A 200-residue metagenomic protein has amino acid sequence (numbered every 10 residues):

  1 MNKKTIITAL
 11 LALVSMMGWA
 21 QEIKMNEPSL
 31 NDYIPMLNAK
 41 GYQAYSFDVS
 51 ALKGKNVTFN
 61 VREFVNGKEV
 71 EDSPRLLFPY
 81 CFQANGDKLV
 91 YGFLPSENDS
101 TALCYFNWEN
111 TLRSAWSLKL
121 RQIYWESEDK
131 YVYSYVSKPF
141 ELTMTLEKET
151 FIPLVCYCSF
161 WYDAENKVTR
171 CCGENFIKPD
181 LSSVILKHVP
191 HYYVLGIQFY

Functional and structural regions predicted by a protein language model:
M1-M25: Bacterial Sec-dependent N-terminal signal peptides
I7, N31-D32, Y45-S46, L77 (+2 more regions): Short secondary-structure boundary micro-motifs
E22-M36: Short N-terminal segments immediately surrounding and downstream of signal-peptide cleavage
N26-P28, D48-S50, R62, G92-S96 (+1 more regions): A structural detector for beta-sheet-dominated domains
D32-S50, G54-R62: N-terminal secretory signal peptides
Y42-S46, K88, Y192-V194: Intrinsic-disorder/low-complexity, polar/charged segments enriched in Ser/Thr/Lys/Arg/Asp/Glu/Gln
K53-S134: Structured domain cores in non-transmembrane regions
Y105-Y200: Extracytoplasmic electrostatic interaction patches
